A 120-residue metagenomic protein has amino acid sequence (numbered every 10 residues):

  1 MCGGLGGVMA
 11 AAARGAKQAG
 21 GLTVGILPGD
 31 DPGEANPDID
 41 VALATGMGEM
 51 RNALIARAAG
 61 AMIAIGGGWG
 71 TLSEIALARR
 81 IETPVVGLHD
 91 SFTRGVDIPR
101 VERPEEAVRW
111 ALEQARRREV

Functional and structural regions predicted by a protein language model:
G3-R80, H89: Acidic/glycine-enriched connector segments
D30, F92, E105: Residue-level detector of flexible, active-site-proximal loop/helix-junction positions within diverse enzyme catalytic
G33-D38, N52-I55, G95-P99, R109-Q114: Short, charged, surface-exposed secondary-structure boundary motifs
A42-G46, V86, I98-W110: Short acidic-hydrophobic, aromatic-tinged amphipathic segments that line or gate anion-handling sites
R57-M62, V101-V120: A charged, well-structured terminal subsegment
V85-S91: Short aromatic-glycine-(Arg/Gly/Cys) micro-motifs in beta-strand/loop hairpins
